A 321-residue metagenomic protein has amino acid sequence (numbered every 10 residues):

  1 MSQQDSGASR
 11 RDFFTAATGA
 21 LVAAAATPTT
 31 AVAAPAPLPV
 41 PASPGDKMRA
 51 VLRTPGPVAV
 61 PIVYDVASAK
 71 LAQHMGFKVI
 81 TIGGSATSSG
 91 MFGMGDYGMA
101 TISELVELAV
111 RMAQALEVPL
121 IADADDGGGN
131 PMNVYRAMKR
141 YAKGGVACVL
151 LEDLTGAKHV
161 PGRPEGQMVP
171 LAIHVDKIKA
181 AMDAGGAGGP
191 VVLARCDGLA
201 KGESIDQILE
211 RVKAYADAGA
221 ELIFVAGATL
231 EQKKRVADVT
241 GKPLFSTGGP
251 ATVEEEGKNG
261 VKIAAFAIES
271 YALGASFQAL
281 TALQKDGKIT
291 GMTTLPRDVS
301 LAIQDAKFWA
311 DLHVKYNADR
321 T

Functional and structural regions predicted by a protein language model:
S2-L21: N-terminal secretory signal peptides and thylakoid transit peptides that target proteins across membranes
F14, P37-P61, V314-T321: Extreme N-terminal cap/leader segments of soluble proteins
A31-A33: Boundary at the C-terminal end of the N-terminal hydrophobic targeting segment
L38, A42, I268-T321: Extended, intrinsically disordered, low-complexity segments
G45-A50, V58-V60, Y64-V118, D126-V239 (+2 more regions): Alpha/beta enzyme core
Q114-L120, K233-G291: Catalytic-face loop-and-helix region of soluble metabolic enzyme cores
